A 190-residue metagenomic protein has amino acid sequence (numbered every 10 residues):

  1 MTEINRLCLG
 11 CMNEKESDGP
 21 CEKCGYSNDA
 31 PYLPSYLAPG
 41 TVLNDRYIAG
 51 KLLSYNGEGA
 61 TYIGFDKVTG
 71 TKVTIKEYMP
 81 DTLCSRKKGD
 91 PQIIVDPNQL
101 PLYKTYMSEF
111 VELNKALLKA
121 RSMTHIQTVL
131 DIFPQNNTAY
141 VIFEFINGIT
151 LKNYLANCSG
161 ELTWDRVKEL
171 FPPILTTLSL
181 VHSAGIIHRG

Functional and structural regions predicted by a protein language model:
G50-N56, T61: Protein kinase glycine-rich loop
Y62-I63, G70-P97: Glycine-rich ATP phosphate-binding loop
G89-K119: AlphaC helix of the eukaryotic protein kinase fold
I132: Activation-segment/catalytic-loop signature of the eukaryotic protein kinase fold
N136-T150: Conserved short submotifs of the Hanks-type protein kinase catalytic core that shape the nucleotide-binding pocket
L151-L162: AlphaC helix of the protein kinase catalytic domain
L170-F171: Activation segment signature within eukaryotic-like protein kinase domains
L175-I186: Protein kinase catalytic-loop region centered on the HRD/HxD motif
